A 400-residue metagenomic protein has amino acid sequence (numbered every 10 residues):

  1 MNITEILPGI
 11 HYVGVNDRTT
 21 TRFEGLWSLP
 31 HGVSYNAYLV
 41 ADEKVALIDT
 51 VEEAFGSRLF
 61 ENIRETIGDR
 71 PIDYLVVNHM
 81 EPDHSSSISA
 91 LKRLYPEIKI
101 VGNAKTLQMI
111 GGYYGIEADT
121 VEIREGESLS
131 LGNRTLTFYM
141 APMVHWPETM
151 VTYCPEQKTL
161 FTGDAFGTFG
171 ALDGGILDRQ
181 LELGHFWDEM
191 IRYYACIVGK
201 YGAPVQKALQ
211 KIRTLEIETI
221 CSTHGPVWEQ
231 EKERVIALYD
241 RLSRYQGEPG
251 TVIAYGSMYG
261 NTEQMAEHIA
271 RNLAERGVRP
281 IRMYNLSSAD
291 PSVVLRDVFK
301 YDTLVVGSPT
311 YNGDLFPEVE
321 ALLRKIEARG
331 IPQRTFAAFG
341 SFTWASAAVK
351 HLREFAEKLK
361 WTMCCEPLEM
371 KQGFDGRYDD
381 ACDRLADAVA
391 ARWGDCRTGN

Functional and structural regions predicted by a protein language model:
I3-I67, V151-C154, K158-T162, T262: Conserved beta-strand hairpin/beta-sheet module of binuclear metal-dependent hydrolase folds, prominently
T4-P8, V101-T149, Y201-K207: Metallo-beta-lactamase
E43, A54-V101: Active-site metal-binding motif and surrounding structural segment of the metallo-beta-lactamase
K44-A46, Y74, K158-F161, T219 (+3 more regions): Structural motif
I48-T50, D73-M80, I100-A104, L160-G163 (+1 more regions): Active-site neighborhood of phospho(di)ester-bond hydrolases with catalytic His/Asp-centered motifs
S87, A289-V294: Short acidic active-site motifs
L172, I176, E182-I220, H224-V227 (+2 more regions): FMN-binding flavodoxin-like domain, especially the glycine-rich phosphate-binding loop
I217, H224-E248: Terminal amphipathic helices with adjacent charged low-complexity linkers/tails
